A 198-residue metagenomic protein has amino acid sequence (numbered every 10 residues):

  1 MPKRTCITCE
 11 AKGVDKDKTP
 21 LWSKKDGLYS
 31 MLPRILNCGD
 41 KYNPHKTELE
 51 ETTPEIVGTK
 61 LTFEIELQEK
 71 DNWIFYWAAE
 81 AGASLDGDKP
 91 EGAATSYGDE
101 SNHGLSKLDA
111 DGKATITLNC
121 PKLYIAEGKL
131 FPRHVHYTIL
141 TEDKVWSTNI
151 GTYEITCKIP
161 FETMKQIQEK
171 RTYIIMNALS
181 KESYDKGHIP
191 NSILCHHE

Functional and structural regions predicted by a protein language model:
P2-C157: Beta-strand-dominated extracellular/periplasmic modules and repeats in secreted or surface-exposed proteins
D143-K186: Flexible, polar/low-complexity N-terminal or interdomain linker segments that lie immediately upstream of folded
H188-N191: Short, structured coil segments at secondary-structure junctions
I193-E198: Helix-loop module immediately N-terminal to the HCX5R catalytic loop in PTP-like cysteine phosphatase domains
